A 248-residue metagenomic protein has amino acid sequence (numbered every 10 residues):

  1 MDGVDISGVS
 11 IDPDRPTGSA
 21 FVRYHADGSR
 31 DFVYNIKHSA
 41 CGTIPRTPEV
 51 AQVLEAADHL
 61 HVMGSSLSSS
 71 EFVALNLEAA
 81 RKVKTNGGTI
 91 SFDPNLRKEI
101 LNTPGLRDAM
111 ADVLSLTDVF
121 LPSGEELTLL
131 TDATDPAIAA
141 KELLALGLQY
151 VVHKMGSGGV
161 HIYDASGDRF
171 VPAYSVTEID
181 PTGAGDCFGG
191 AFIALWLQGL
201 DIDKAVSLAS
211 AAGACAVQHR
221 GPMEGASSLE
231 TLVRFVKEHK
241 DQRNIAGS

Functional and structural regions predicted by a protein language model:
M1-V62, V233-S248: Conserved N-terminal subdomain of the carbohydrate kinase-like
G18, G64-S68, G213, H219-P222: Glycine-rich phosphate/pyrophosphate-binding beta-alpha loops
V33, S70, L130, A216 (+1 more regions): Residues that scaffold the ATP/ADP-binding catalytic core of kinase and kinase-like folds
E49-V50, M110, E178: Acidic, amphipathic alpha-helical patches
H59-E142, G158-V160: Conserved beta-alpha-beta core of the PfkB/ribokinase-like small-molecule kinase fold
R81-K82, P136-S248: Conserved phosphate-binding/catalytic region of the ribokinase-like
